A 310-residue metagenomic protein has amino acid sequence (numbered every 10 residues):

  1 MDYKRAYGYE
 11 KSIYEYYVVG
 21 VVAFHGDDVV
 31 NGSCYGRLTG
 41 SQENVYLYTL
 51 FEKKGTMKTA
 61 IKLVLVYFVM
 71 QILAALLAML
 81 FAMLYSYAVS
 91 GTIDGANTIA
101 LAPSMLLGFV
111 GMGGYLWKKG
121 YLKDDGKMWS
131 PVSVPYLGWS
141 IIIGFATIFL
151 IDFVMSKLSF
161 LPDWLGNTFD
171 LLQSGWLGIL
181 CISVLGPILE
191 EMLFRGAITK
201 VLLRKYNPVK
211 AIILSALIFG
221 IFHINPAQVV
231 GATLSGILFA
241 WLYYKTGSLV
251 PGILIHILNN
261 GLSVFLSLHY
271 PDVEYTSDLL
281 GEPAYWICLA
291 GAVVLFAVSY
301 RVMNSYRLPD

Functional and structural regions predicted by a protein language model:
Y3, Y9-S12, F24, V30-D124 (+2 more regions): N-terminal, membrane-interfacial amphipathic/helix-forming hydrophobic leader that caps and precedes the first
I61-L65, L137-I142, W176, L180 (+4 more regions): Hydrophobic alpha-helical transmembrane segments
I72, L76, A216, Q228-G281: Functionally important transmembrane alpha-helices
A88, I93-A96, K123-L189, K200 (+2 more regions): Juxtamembrane helix-loop-helix connectors linking adjacent transmembrane helices in multi-pass membrane enzymes
A102-L107, W176, L180, V230-I237 (+3 more regions): Membrane-embedded alpha-helical segments of multi-pass membrane proteins, especially the transmembrane helices
I188, M192-L193, A197-I198, N225 (+2 more regions): Active-site His/Glu-centered metal-binding helix of metallohydrolases
L189-L214, W241-S248: Membrane-interface helix/loop boundary segments of multi-pass membrane proteins
P208-H223, I257: Small-polar-interrupted transmembrane alpha-helices in polytopic inner-membrane proteins
